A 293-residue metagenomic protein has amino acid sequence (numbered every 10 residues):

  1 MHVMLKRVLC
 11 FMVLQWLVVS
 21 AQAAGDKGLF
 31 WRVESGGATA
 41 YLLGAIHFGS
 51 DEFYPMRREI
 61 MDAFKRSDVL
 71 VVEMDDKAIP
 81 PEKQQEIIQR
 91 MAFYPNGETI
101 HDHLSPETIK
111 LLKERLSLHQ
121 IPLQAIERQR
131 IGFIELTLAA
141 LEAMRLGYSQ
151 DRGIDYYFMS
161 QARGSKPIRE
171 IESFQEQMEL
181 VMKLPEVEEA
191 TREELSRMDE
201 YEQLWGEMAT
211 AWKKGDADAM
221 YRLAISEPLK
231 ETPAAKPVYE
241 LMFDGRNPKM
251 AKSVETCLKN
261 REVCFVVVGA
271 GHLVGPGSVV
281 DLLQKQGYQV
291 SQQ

Functional and structural regions predicted by a protein language model:
M1-L9: Bacterial N-terminal signal peptides that target proteins for export
H2, V18, E227-L229: Glycine-centered signal
V8-V18: Bacterial N-terminal signal peptides
A21-G25: Boundary at the C-terminal end of the N-terminal hydrophobic targeting segment
L29-M242: Structured, acidic catalytic/metal-binding patches in enzyme active sites
P237-Q293: A cross-kingdom marker for long, charged
